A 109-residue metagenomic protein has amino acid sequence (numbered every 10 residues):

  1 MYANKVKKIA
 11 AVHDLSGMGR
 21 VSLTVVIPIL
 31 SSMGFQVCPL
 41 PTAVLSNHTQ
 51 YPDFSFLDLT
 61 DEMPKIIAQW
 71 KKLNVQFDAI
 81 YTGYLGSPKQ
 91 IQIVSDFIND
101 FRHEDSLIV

Functional and structural regions predicted by a protein language model:
A3-A11, L15-G19, V25-V109: Ribokinase/PfkB-type carbohydrate-kinase core domain
